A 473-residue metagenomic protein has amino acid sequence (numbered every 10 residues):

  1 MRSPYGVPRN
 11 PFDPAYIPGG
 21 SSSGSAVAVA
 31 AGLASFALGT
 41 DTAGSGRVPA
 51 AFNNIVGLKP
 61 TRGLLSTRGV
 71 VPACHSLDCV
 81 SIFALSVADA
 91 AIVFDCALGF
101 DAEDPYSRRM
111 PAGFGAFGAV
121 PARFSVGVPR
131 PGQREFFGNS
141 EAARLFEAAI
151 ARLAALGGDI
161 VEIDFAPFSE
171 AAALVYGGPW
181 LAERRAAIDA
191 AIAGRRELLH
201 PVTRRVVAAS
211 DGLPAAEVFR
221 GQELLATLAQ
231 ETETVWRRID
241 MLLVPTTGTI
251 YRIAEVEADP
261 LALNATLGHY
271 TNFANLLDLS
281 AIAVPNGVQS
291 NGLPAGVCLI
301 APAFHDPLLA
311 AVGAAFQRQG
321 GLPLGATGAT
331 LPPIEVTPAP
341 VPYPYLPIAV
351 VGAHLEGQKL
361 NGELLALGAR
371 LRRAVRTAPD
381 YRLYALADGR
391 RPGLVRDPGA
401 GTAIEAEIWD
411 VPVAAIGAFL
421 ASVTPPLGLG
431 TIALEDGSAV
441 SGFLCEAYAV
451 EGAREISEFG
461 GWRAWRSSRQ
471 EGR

Functional and structural regions predicted by a protein language model:
M1-A97, N275-C298: Short glycine/serine-rich loop segments
P8, S107, L174-Y176, W180 (+3 more regions): Short, surface-exposed loop/helix-turn segments at secondary-structure junctions that function as lids/hinges flanking
K59-R144, A148, P167, A311-A339: A short helix-breaking turn/cap at a secondary-structure junction
I82, L293-H305, L309-G313, Q317: Short, well-ordered beta-strand elements
V120-P129, P179-E233, R238, A283-L293: Short helix-loop capping/hinge segments that flank enzyme active sites or metal/cofactor-binding pockets
E231-T234, A262-P285: Small-aliphatic-rich amphipathic alpha-helix that forms the alpha element of a beta-alpha
A314-Q319, L324-R473: Glycine-aromatic micro-motifs
